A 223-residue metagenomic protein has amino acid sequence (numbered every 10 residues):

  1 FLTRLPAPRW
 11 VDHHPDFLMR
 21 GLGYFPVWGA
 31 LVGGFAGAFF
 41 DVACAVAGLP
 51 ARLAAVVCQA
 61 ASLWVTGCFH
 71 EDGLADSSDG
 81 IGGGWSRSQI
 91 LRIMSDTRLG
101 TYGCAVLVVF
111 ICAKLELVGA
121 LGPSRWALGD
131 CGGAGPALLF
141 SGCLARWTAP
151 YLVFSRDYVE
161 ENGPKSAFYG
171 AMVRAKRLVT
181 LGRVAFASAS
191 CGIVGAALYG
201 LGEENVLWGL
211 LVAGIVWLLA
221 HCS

Functional and structural regions predicted by a protein language model:
F1-G67, I81-L91, D96-S223: Hydrophobic alpha-helical transmembrane segments
G67-G73: Replace "His-x-His-based motif
